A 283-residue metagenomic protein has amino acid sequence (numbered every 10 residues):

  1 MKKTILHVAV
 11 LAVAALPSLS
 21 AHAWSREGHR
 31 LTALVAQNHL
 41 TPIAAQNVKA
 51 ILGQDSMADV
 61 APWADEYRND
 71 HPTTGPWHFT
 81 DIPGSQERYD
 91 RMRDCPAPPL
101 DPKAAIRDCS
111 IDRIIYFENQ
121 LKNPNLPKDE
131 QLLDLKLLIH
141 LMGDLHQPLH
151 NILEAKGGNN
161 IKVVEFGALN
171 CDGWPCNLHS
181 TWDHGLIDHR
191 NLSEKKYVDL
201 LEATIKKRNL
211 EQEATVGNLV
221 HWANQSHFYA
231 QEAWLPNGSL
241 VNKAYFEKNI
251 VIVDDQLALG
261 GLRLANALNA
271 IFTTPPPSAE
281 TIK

Functional and structural regions predicted by a protein language model:
M1-A9: Bacterial N-terminal signal peptides that target proteins for export
L6, A14-L16: Low-complexity, glycine/proline/serine-enriched intrinsically disordered segments
S18-S20: N-terminal signal peptide c-region/cleavage motif recognized by signal peptidases
H22-L141, P148-K283: N-terminal, motif-rich segments that launch catalysis or mediate targeting to/interaction with membranes, typified by
